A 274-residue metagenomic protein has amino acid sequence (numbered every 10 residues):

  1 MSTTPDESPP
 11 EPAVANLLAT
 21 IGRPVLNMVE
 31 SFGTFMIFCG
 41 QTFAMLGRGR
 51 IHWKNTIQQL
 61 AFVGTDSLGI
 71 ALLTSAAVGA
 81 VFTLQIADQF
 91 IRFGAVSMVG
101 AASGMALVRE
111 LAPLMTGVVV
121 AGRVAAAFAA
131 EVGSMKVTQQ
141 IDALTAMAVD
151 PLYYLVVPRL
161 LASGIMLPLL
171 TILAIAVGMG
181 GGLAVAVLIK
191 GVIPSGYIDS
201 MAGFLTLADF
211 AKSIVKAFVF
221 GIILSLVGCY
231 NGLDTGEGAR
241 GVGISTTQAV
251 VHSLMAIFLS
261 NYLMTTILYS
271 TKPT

Functional and structural regions predicted by a protein language model:
E7-N55, N231-G236: Short, membrane-interfacial amphipathic segments enriched in basic
R50, V63-A71, A106-L114, S163-P168 (+3 more regions): Loop-to-transmembrane-helix entry motif
Q59-M115: Active-site cofactor/substrate anionic-group-binding motifs, chiefly glycine- and Lys/Arg-rich phosphate-binding loops
T74-A77, G117, A121, V157-A186 (+4 more regions): Hydrophobic alpha-helical transmembrane segments that constitute the membrane-spanning cores of multi-pass membrane
Q85-V108, A176-F218, L226-Q248, I267-T274: Membrane-interfacial helix-loop-helix connectors in multipass membrane proteins
V99-D142, L170, V227: Hydrophobic alpha-helical transmembrane segments of multi-pass membrane transport proteins
V132-V157, G238-V242: Short cytoplasmic-facing helical segments at TM-TM junctions of multi-pass membrane proteins
Q139, D150-T171, S245, A249: Start (N-cap) of specific transmembrane helices in multi-pass transporter permeases
